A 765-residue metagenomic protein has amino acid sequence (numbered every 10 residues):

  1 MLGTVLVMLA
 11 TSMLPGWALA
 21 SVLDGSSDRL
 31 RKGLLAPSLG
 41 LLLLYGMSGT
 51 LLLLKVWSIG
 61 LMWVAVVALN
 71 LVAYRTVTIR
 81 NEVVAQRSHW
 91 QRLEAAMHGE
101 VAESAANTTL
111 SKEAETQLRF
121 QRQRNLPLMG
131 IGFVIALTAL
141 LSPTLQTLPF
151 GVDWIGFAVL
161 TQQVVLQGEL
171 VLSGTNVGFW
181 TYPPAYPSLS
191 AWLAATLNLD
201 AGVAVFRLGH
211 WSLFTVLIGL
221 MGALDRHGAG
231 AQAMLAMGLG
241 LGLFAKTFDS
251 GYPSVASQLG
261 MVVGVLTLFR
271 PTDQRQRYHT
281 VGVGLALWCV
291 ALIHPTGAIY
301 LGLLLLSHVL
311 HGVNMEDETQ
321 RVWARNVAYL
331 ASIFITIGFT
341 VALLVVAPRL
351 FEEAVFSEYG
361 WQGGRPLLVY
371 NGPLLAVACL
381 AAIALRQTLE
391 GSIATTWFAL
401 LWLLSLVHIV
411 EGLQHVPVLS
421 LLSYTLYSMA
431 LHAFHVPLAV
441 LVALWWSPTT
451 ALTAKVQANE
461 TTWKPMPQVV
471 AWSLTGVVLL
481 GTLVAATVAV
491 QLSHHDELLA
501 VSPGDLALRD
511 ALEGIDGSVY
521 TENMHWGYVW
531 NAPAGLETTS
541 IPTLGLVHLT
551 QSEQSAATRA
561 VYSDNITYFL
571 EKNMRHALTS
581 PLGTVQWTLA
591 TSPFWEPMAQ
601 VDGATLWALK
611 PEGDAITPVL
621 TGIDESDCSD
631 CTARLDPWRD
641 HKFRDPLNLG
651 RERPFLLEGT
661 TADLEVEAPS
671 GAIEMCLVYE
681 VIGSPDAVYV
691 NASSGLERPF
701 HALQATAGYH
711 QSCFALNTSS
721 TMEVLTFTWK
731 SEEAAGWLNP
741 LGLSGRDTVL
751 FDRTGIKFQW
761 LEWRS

Functional and structural regions predicted by a protein language model:
M1-G3, S142, P149-W154, G178-P183 (+4 more regions): Transmembrane catalytic cores of multi-pass membrane glycosyltransferases and polysaccharide-assembly enzymes
M1-R122, F339-V346, S447-T450: Membrane-embedded, hydrophobic transmembrane alpha-helices
L52, H279-P295: Membrane-interface alpha helices of multi-pass inner-membrane proteins
A114-V262, H494-L499: Active-site lumenal/periplasmic loops and adjacent helix-entry segments of GT-C-fold, multi-pass membrane
I155, H210-L213, I299-Y300, V418-T462: Hydrophobic/aromatic-rich transmembrane helices and adjacent perimembrane loops
M261-T280: Membrane-interface transmembrane helices that cradle and orient dolichyl/undecaprenyl
A328-T336, P448-V488: Signature aromatic-anchored transmembrane alpha helix within multi-pass, membrane-resident enzymes that catalyze glycan
N459-E460, M466, G476, L480-R634: Extracytoplasmic
